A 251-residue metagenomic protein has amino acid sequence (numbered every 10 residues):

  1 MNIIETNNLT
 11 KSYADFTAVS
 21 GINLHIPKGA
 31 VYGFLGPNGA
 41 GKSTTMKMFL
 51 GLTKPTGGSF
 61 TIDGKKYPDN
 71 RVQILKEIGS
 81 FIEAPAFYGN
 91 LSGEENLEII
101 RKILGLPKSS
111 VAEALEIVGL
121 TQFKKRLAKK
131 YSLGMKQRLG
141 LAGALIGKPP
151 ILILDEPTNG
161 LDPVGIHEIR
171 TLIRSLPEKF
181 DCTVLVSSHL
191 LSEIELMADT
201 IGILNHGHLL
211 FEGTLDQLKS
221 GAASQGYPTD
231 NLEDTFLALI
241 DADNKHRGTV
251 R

Functional and structural regions predicted by a protein language model:
G58-D69, Q73-I74: Conserved ABC transporter NBD signature motif
E98, K102, K108-K124: Conserved ABC ATPase "signature" region
L152-E156: Catalytic Walker B motif of ABC-type/P-loop ATPase nucleotide-binding domains
H167-F180: Helical segment within the ABC ATPase nucleotide-binding domain
